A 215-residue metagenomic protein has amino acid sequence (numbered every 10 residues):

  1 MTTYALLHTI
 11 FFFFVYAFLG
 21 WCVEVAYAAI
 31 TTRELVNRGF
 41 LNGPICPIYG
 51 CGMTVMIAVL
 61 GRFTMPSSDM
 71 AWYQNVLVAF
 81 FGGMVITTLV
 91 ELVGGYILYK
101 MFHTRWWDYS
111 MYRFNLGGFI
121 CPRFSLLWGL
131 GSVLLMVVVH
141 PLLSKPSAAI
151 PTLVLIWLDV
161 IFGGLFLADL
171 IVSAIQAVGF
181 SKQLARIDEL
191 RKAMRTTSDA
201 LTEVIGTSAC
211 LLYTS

Functional and structural regions predicted by a protein language model:
M1-L7, G61-A79: Helix-coil boundary and interhelical linker segments in multi-pass alpha-helical membrane proteins
T3, T31-A58, R62-M65, K100-H140 (+1 more regions): Functional transmembrane or membrane-interface alpha-helices that line membrane-embedded catalytic, ligand-binding
Y4-F11, F40, N75-V78, N115-G118 (+2 more regions): Membrane-water interface of alpha-helical transmembrane segments
I10-A26, P47-V55, V59, F63 (+5 more regions): Hydrophobic, lipid-facing residues on alpha-helical transmembrane segments of integral membrane proteins
M65-A71, L142-A149: Membrane-interface helix termini and inter-helical loops of multi-pass transporters
A149, A174-S208: Charged, amphipathic alpha-helical linkers/stalks
L155-Q183: Alpha-helical transmembrane segments and their immediate juxtamembrane interface regions
Y213-T214: Conserved small/polar residues in nucleotide/adenosyl-binding loops
